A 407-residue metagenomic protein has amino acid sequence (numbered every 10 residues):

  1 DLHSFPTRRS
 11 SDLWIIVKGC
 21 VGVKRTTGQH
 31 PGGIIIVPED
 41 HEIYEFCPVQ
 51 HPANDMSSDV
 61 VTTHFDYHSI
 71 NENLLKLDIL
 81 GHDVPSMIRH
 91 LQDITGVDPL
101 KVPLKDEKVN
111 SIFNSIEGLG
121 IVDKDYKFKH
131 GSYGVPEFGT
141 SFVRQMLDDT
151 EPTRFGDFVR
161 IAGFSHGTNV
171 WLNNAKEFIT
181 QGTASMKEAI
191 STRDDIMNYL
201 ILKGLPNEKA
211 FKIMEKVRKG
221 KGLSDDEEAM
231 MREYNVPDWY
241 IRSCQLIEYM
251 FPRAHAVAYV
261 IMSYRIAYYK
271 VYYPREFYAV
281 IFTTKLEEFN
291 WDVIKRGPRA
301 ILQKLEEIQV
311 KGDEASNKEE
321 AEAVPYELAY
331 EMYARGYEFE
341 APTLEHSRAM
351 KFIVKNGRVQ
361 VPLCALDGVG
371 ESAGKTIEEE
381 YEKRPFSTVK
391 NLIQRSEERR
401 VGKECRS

Functional and structural regions predicted by a protein language model:
S4, R8-R400, R406-S407: Noncatalytic, beta-rich nucleic-acid-contacting surfaces in large DNA/RNA-processing enzymes
